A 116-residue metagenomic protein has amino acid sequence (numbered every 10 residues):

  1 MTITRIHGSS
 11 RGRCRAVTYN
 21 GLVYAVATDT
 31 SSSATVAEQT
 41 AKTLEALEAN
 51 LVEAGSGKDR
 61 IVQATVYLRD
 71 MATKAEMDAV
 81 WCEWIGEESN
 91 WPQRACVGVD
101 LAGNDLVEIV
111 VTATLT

Functional and structural regions predicted by a protein language model:
M1-V62, L68-T116: N-terminal presequence-like segments and the immediate start of the first folded domain
